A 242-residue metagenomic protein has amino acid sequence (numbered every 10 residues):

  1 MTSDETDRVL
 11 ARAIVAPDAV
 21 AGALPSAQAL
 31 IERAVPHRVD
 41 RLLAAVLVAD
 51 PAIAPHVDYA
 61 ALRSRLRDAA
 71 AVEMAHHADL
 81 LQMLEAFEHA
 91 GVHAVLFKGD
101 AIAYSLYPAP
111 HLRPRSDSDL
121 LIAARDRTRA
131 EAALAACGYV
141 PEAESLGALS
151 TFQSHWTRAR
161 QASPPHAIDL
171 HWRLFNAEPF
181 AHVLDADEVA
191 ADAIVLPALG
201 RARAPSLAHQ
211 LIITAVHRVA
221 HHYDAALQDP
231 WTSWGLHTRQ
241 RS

Functional and structural regions predicted by a protein language model:
M1-S116, I122-S242: Conserved NTP-donor binding/palm subdomain of two-metal-ion nucleotidyltransferases/polymerases, i.e., the charged
